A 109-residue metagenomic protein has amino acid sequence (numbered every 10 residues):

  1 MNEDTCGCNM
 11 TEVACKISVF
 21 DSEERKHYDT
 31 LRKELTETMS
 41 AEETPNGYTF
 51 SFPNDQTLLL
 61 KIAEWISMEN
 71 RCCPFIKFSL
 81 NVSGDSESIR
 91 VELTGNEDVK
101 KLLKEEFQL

Functional and structural regions predicted by a protein language model:
M1-L60, S79-S86, E92-L109: Secretory/periplasmic and organellar redox-cofactor proteins
L31, W65-M68: Short, solvent-exposed helix-to-loop capping segments enriched in aromatics
S67-I76, F107-L109: A common structural junction motif
N70, R90-V91: Alpha-helix boundary/interfacial micro-motifs
